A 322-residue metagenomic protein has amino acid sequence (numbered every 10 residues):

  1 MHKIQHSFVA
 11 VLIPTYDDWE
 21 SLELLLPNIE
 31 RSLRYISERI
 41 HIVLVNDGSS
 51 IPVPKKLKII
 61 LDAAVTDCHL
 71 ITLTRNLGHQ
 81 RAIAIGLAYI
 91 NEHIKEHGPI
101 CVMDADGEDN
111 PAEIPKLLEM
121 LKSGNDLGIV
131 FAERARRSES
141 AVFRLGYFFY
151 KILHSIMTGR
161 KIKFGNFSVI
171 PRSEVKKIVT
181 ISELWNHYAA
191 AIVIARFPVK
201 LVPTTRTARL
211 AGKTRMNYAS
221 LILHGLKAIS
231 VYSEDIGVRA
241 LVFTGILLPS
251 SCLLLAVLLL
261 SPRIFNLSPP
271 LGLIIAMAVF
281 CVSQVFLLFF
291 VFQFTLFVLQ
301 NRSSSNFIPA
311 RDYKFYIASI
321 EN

Functional and structural regions predicted by a protein language model:
F8-A10, H41: Cell-envelope/extracellular polymer assembly enzymes that use nucleotide-activated donors
D18-L22, S49, N110: Donor nucleotide-sugar binding loop of glycosyltransferases
D18-L33: Short, well-formed alpha-helical segments that are part of the catalytic scaffolds of diverse glycosyltransferases
E38-S49, I71-T72: Short beta-strand/loop segment that forms part of the nucleotide-sugar
N46-K55, G107-E108: A conserved acidic beta->alpha catalytic loop
L73-R75, H79-Y89, P99-V102, E108-N186 (+2 more regions): Acceptor/aglycone-binding surface of glycosyltransferases and processive sugar-polymer synthases
K176-I236: Catalytic donor/gating beta->alpha subdomain of glycosyltransferases that bind UDP-sugars
V238-I320: Membrane-embedded multi-pass helical conduit in multi-pass membrane proteins, especially envelope-biosynthetic
